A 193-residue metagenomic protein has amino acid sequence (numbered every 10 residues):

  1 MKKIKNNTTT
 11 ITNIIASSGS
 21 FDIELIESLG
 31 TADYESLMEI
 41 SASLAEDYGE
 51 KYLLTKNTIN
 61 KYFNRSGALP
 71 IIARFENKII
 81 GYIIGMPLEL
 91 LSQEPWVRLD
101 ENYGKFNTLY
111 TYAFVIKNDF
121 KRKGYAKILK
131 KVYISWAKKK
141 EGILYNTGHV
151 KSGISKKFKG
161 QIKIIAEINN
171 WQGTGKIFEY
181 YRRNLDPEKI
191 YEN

Functional and structural regions predicted by a protein language model:
K5-T58, P70-F75, I79-I80: Short amphipathic alpha-helix that is part of the acyltransferase structural core
T58-I59, W96-N102, I165-N169: Short, P/G- and charge-enriched loop/turn segments at secondary-structure junctions
N60-I72, M86-S92, Y110: A short helix-loop-beta-strand connector motif used in the catalytic cores of GNAT acetyltransferases and, in some
I79, I83-A113: Conserved acyl-donor/pantetheine-binding loop and adjacent beta-alpha core of acyl/acetyltransferases and related
A113-I116, R122-S135: Conserved acetyl-CoA-binding loop-helix of GNAT-fold acetyltransferases
A137-S152: Conserved GNAT acetyl-CoA-binding A-motif
T147-V150, Q161-Y180: Conserved catalytic-core motifs of GNAT/GCN5-like acyltransferases
G153-F158: Short, charged/polar "capping" segments at the starts of alpha-helices and the immediately preceding loops
